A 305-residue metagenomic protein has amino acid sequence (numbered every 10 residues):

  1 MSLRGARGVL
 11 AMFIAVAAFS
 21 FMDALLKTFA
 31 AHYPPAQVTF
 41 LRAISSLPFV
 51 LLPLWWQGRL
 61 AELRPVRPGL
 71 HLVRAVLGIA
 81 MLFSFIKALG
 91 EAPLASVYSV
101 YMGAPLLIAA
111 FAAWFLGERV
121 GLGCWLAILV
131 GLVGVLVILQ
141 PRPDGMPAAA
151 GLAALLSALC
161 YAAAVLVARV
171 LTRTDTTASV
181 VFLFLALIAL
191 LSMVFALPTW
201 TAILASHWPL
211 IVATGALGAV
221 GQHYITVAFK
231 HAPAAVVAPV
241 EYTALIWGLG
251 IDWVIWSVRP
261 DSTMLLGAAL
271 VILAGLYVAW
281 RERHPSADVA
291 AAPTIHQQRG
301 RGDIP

Functional and structural regions predicted by a protein language model:
M1-I14, L47-V73, R173, A186-A213 (+2 more regions): Membrane-interface interhelical linkers
M1-Q37, M146-V170, A290-P305: Glycine-/small-residue-enriched transmembrane alpha-helix faces in small-molecule transporters and effluxers
L3-G8, F40, L63-P68, V135 (+3 more regions): Juxtamembrane helix-entry segments on the extracytoplasmic side of multipass membrane proteins
V16-F21, L51, A75-F83, P105-A110 (+7 more regions): Hydrophobic/small/kink-forming positions within alpha-helical transmembrane segments of polytopic membrane proteins
A18, G58-S96, V137, A216-H231: Specific transmembrane alpha-helical segments of multi-pass solute transporters/efflux pumps, especially DMT/EamA
L41, V97-G103, L171, D175-F184 (+1 more regions): Helix-helix packing/entry segments at the starts of transmembrane helices
A104-L126, I246-L265: C-terminal transmembrane-helix exit sites in multi-pass transporters
G123-Q140, T263-E282: Hydrophobic transmembrane alpha-helices of multi-pass small-molecule transport proteins
